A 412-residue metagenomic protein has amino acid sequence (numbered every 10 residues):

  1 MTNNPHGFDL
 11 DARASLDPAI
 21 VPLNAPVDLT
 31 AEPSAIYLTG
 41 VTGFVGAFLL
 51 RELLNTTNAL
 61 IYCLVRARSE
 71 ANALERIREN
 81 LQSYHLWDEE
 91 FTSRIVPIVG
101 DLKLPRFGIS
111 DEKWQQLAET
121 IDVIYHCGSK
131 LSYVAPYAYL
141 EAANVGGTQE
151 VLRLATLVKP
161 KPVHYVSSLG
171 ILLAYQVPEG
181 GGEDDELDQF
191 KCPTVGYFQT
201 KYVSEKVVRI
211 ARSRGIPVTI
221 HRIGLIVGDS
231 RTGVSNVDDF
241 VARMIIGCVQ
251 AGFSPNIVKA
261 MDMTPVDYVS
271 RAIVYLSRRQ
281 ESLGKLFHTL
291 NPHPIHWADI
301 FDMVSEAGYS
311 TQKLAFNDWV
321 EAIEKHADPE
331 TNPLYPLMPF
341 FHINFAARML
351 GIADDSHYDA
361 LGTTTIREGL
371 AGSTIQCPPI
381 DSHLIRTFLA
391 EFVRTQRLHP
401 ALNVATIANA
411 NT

Functional and structural regions predicted by a protein language model:
T2-I20, N58-V65, H357-T412: Amphipathic terminal alpha-helices
T2-K130, Y137, N411-T412: N-terminal Rossmann/SDR dinucleotide-binding element
S34-A35, S129-Y139, T148-R153, D185-T194 (+7 more regions): Glycine- and acidic
F91-R94, L154-P160, S204-P217, S373: A structural motif corresponding to the C-terminal end of an alpha-helix and its immediate exit/capping segment
V123-G128, V134-A142, G146-G196, T219 (+1 more regions): Conserved Rossmann-fold NAD(P)-dependent oxidoreductase catalytic core, especially the SDR/UDP-sugar
V145-V151, T200-V208, M244: Conserved catalytic Lys-bearing alpha helix of Rossmann-like short-chain dehydrogenase/reductases
V177-G182, F198, R209-D262, V266-R271 (+3 more regions): NAD(P)-dependent short-chain dehydrogenase/reductase
L276-M349, E368, F392-Q396, L402-N411: Mid/C-terminal beta-alpha module of Rossmann-like enzyme folds, strongest in SDR-family dehydrogenases/epimerases
